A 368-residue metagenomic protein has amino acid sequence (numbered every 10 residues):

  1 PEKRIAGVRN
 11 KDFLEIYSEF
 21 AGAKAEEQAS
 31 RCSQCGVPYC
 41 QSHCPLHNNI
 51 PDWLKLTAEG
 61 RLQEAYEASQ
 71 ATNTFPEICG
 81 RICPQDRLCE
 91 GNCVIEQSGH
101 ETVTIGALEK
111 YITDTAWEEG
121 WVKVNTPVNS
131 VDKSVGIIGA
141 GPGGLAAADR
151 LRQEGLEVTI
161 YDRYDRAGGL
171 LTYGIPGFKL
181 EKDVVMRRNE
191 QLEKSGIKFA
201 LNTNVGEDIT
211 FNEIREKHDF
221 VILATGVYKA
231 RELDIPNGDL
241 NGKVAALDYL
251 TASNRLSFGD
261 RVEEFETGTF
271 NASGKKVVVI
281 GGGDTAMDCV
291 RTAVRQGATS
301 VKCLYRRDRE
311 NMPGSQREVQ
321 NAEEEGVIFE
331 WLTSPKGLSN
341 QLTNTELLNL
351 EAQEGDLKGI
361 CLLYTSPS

Functional and structural regions predicted by a protein language model:
E2, A6-S18, H47-E59, A68-Q70 (+6 more regions): Beta1-alpha1 glycine-rich phosphate/pyrophosphate-binding loop at the start of Rossmann-like nucleotide-binding domains
R9-A29, N49-R81, G99-N129: Ferredoxin-type iron-sulfur electron-transfer modules in oxidoreductases and energy-metabolism complexes
S30-N49, E77-Q97: Local cysteine-cluster metal-coordination motifs and their immediate loop/turn environment, predominantly Fe-S cluster
Y111-V128, E190-E207, A230-Q296: Glycine-rich dinucleotide-binding loop and its adjacent helix/turn
D132-A140, K276-I280: Beta1/beta-strand and adjacent pyrophosphate-binding region of the FAD-binding site in flavoprotein oxidoreductases
E207-E213, N340-L363: Conserved beta-strand-loop-beta-strand element in the redox core of flavoprotein oxidoreductases
F220, A224-R231: Glycine-/small-residue-rich beta->alpha transition segments that form the dinucleotide
Y364-S368: Conserved small/polar residues in nucleotide/adenosyl-binding loops
